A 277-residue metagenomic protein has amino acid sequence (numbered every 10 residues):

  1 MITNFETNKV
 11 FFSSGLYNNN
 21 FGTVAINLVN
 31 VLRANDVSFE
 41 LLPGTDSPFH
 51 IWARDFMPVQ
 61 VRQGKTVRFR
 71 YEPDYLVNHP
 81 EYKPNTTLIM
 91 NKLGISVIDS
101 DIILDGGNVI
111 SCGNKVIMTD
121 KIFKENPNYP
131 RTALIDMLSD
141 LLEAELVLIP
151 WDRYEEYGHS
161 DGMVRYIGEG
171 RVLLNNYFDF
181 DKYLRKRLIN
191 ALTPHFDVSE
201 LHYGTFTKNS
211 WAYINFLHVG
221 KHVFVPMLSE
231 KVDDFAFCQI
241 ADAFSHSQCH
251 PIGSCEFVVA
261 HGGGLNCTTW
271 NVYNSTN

Functional and structural regions predicted by a protein language model:
M1-N277: The feature marks the mature, well-folded catalytic cores of soluble enzymes
